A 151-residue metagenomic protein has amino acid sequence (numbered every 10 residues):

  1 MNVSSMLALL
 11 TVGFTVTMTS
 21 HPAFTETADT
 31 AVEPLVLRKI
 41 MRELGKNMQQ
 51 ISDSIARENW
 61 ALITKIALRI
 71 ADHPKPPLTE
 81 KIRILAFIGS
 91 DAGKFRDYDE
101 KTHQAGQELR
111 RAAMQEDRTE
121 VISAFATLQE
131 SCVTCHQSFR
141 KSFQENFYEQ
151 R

Functional and structural regions predicted by a protein language model:
A8-T17: Bacterial N-terminal signal peptides
F24-I66: Immediate post-signal-peptide N-terminus of mature secreted/exported proteins
T27, P77-F95: Short, solvent-exposed, charged loop/turn and helix-capping segments that join or cap alpha-helices on peripheral
R38-G45, Q137-R151: Flexible linker/context regions in extracytoplasmic redox proteins
D53-A61, H103-A126: Amphipathic, charged alpha-helical scaffolds that flank and support histidine-based chemistry in signaling
D53-L85: Alpha-helical segments in soluble extracytoplasmic regions
L128-R140: The canonical Cys-X-X-Cys-His
